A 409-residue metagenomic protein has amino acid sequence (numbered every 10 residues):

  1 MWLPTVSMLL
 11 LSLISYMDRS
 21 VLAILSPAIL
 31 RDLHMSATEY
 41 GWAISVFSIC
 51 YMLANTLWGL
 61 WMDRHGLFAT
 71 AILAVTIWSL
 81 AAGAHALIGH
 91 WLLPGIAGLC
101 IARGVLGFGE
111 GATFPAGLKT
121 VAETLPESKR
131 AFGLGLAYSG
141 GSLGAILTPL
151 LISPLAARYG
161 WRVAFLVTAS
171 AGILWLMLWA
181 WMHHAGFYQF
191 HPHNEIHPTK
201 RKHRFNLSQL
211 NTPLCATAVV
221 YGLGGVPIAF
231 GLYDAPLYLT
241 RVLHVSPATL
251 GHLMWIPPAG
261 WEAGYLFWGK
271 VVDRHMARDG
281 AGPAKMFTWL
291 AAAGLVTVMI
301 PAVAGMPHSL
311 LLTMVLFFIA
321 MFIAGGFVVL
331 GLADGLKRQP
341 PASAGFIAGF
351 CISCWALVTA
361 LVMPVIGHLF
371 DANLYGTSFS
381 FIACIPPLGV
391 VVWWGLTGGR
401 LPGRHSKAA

Functional and structural regions predicted by a protein language model:
S20, S48-T56, A145-I146, P258-E262 (+2 more regions): Residue-level signature of mid-helix packing/kink "hotspots" within the transmembrane helices of 12-pass Major
L22-A23, T212-L266, V328, L332: Extracytoplasmic gate region of multi-pass secondary transporters
T76-L93, A292-M306: C-terminal ends and interior cores of transmembrane alpha-helices in multi-pass membrane transporters/permeases
C100-G141: Cytoplasmic helix-loop-helix junction between adjacent transmembrane helices in 12-TM secondary transporters
A137-F187: Helix-loop-helix hairpin linking two adjacent transmembrane segments in secondary transporters
F187-A216: Juxtamembrane intracellular "pre-TM" segments in multi-pass secondary transporters
A281-G331: C-terminal transmembrane helical hairpin of 12-TM major facilitator-type secondary transporters
R338-D371: A late C-terminal transmembrane helix in Major Facilitator Superfamily
